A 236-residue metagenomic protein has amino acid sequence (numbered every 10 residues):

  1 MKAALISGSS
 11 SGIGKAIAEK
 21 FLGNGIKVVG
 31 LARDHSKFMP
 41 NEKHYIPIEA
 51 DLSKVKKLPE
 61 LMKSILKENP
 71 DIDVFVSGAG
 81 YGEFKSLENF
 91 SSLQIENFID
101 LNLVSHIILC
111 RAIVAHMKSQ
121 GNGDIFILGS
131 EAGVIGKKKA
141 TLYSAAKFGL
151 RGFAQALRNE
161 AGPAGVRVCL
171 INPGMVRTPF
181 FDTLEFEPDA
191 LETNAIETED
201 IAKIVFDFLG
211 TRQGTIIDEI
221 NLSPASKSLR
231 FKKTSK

Functional and structural regions predicted by a protein language model:
S10-S11: Conserved glycine-rich cofactor-binding loop
G78-E83: Conserved NAD(P)H cofactor-binding loop of Rossmann-fold oxidoreductase domains
S86-L87, Q94-I99: Substrate-binding pocket helix/loop in short-chain dehydrogenase/reductase
C110, A146: Active-site helix of classical SDR
S130: Residue(s) in the substrate-gating loop at a strand-loop-helix junction that position the organic substrate next
I135, A156-V166: Active-site-adjacent segment of SDR/Rossmann-fold oxidoreductases
A164, L170, P188-R230: C-terminal helical subdomain
